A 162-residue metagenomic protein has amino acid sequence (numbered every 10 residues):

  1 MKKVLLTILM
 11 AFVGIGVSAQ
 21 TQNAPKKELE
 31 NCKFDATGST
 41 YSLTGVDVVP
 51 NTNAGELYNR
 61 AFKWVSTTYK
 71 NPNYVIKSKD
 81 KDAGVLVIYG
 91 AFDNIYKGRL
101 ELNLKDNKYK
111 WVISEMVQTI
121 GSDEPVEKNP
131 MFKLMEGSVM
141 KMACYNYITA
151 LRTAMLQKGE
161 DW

Functional and structural regions predicted by a protein language model:
M1-Q22: Bacterial Sec-dependent N-terminal signal peptides
A19-W162: Ser/Thr-rich, low-complexity intrinsically disordered terminal regions
